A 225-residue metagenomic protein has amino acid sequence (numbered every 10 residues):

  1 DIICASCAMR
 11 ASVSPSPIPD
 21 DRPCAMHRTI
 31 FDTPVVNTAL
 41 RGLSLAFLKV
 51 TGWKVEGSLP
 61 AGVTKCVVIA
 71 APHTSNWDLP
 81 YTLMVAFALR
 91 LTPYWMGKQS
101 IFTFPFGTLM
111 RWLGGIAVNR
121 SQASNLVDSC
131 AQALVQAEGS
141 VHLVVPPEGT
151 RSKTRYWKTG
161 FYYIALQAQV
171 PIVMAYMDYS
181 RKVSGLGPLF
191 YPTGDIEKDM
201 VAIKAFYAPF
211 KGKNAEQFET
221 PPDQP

Functional and structural regions predicted by a protein language model:
I3-A5, S44, A70, V141: A residue-level detector for conformationally permissive "hinge/kink" positions
C4-S16: Low-acidity, Ser/Thr- and Arg-rich intrinsically disordered low-complexity segments
I18-P19, N76: Intrinsically disordered, low-complexity regulatory regions of eukaryotic regulatory proteins
R22-W53: Extreme N-terminal tail/first-helix region
I30, V50-P209, N214, P222-P225: Soluble catalytic domains of membrane acyltransferases
Q217: Active-site-proximal loop/hinge segments within enzyme catalytic domains
